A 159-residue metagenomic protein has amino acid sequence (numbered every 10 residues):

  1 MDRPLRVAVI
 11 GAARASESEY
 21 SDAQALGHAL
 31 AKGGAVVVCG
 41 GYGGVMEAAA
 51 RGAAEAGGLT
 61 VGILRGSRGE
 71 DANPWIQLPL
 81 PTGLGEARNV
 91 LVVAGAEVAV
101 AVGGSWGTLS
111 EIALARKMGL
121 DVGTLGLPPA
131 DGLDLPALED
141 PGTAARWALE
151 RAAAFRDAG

Functional and structural regions predicted by a protein language model:
D2-E17, G27-H28, K32-G33: Generic N-terminal amphipathic, Lys/Arg-enriched alpha-helix
P4, S21, H28, G43-K117 (+2 more regions): Acidic/glycine-enriched connector segments
S21-H28, K32, R51, T143-R146 (+1 more regions): Replace "anionic and nucleotidyl ligands
A31-A35, A54-G58, L114-K117, L149-D157: Generic secondary-structure signature for well-ordered alpha-helical cores
G34-V37, L133-D134: Short active-site oxyanion
V38-Y42: Active-site nucleophile and cofactor-binding loops and adjacent substrate-binding regions of central metabolic enzymes
A94-A99, P141-G159: A charged, well-structured terminal subsegment
